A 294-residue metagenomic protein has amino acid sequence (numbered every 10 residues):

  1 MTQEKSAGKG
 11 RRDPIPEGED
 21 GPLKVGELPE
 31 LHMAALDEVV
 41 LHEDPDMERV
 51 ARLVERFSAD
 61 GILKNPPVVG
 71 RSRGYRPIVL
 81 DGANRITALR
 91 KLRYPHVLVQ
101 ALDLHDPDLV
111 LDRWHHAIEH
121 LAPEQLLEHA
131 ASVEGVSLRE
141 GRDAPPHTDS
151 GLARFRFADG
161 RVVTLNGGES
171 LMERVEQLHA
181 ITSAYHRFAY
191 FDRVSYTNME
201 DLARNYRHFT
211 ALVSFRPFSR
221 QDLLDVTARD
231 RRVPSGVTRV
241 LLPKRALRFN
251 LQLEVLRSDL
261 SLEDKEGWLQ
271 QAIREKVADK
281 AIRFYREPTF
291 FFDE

Functional and structural regions predicted by a protein language model:
T2-I78, N84, R90, Y94-P95 (+1 more regions): Short alpha-helix boundary/capping and kink motifs at helix termini
E4, H96, A101-E294: Solvent-exposed functional surfaces
D81-G82, R216: Helix N-cap/beta->alpha junction signal
N84-R85, S219: Alpha-helix capping/helix-boundary segments
